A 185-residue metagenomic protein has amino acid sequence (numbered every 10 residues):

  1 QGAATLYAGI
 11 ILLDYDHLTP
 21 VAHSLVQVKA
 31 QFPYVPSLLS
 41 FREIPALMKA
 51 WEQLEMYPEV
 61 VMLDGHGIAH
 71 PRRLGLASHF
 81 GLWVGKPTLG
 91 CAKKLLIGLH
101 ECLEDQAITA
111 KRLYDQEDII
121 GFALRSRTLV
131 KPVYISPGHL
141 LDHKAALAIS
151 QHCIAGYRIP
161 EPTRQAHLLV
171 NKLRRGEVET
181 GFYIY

Functional and structural regions predicted by a protein language model:
G2-Y57: A glycine-rich, hydrophobic loop/mini-helix early in the fold
A8, G75-S78, E104: Short, glycine/charged-enriched secondary-structure capping and boundary segments
H23, I44, K49, K93-L95 (+1 more regions): C-terminal binding/interaction regions
Y34-L38, D64-P71, V130-P137: Flexible, glycine/proline-enriched loop segments at strand-loop-helix junctions that form or flank small-ligand binding
M48-F80, V84-K86: Catalytic-site beta-strand/loop segments enriched in glycine and acidic/polar residues
G65-I68, A92-I97: Acidic, glycine-rich active-site loops and adjacent beta-strand->loop/helix elements that engage anionic groups
R72-R73, H100-C102: Short, well-ordered secondary-structure micro-motifs
